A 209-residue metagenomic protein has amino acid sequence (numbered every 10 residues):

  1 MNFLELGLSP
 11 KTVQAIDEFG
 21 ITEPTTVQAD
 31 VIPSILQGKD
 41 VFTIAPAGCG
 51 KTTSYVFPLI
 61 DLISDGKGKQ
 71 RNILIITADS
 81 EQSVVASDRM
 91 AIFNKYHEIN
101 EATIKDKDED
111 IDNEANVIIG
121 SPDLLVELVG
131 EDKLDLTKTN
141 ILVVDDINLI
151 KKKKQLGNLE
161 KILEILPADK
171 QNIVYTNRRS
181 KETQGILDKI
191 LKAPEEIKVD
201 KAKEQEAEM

Functional and structural regions predicted by a protein language model:
M1-I44: Conserved pre-motif I regulatory segment
E5, Q14, E18, G68-G130 (+1 more regions): Conserved nucleic-acid-binding Ia/Ib motif block in the N-terminal RecA-like helicase ATPase lobe
I16, Q28, T43, L59 (+6 more regions): Residue-level signature of catalytic and energy-coupling elements of molecular machines, predominantly ATP/GTP-dependent
A29-V41, K51-G68, L74, R89-N94: Walker A/P-loop NTP-binding motif
S34, S64-K69, F93-E98, E109-N113 (+4 more regions): Conserved catalytic network of the ASCE P-loop NTPase/AAA+ motor domain
A45-C49: The conserved Walker
Q82-V85, D110-I111, V126-E127, K151-K152 (+2 more regions): Switch/connector loops and helix/strand junctions flanking conserved nucleotide-binding motifs in nucleotide-processing
D135-A202: Post-DEXD/H (motif II) to motif III coupling segment of the RecA-like Helicase ATP-binding lobe
